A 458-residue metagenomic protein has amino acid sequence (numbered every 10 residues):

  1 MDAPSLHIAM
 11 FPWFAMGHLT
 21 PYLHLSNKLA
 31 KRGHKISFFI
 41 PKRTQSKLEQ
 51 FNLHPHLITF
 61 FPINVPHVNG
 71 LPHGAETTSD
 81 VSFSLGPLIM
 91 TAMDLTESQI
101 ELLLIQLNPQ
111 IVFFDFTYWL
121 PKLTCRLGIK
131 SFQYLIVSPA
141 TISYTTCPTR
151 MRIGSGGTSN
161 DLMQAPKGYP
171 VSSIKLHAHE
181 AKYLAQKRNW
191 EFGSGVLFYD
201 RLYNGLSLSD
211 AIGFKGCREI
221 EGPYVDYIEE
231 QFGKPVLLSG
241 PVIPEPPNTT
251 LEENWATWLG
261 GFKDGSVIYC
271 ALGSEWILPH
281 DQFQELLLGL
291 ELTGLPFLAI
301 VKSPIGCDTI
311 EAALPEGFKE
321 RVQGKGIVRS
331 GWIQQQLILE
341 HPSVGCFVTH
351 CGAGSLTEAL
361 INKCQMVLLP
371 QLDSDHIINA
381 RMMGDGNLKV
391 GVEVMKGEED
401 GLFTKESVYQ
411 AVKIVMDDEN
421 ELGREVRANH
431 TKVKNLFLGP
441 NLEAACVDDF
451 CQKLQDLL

Functional and structural regions predicted by a protein language model:
M1-L458: Glycosyltransferase specificity loop/lid
